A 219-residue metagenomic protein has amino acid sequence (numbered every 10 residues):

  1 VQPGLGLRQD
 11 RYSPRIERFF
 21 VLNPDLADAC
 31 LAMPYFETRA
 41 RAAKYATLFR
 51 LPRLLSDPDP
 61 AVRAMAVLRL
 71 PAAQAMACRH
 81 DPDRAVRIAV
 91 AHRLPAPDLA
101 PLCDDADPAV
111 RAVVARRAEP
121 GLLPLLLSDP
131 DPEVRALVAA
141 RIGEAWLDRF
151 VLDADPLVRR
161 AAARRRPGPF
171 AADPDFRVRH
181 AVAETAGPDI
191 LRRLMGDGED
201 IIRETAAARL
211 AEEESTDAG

Functional and structural regions predicted by a protein language model:
V1-G219: Alpha-helical scaffold segments
